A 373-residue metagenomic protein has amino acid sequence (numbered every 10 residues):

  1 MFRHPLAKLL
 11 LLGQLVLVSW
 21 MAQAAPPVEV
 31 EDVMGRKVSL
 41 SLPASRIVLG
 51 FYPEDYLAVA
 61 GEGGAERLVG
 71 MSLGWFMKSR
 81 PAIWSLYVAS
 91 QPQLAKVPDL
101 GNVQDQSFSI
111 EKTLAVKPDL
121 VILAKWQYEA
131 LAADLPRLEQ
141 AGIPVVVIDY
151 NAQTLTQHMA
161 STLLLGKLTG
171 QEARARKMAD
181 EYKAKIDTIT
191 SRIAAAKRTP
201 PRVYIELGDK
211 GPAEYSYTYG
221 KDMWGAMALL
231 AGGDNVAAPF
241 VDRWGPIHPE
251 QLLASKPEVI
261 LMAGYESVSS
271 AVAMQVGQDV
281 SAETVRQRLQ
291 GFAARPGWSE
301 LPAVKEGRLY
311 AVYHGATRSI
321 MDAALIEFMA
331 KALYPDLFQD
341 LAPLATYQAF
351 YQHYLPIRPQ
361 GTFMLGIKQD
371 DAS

Functional and structural regions predicted by a protein language model:
K8-S19: Bacterial N-terminal signal peptides
A22-V59, A173-E206, F338-S373: Bacterial Sec-exported substrate-binding components of ABC uptake systems
V33-G35, V97-S109, F240-H248: Short helix-initiation/N-cap motifs at beta->coil->alpha
L49-G50, D55-A115, L120-Q127, D134: A short, structured surface patch at a secondary-structure boundary
F76-A82, Q127-A133, I148-S161, A196-M223: Extracytoplasmic ligand-binding site segments that recognize negatively charged/polar headgroups
G101, Q153-K167, R176, D180 (+1 more regions): Structured C-terminal subdomain patch of bacterial secreted/periplasmic proteins
S216-R243: Alpha-helical, coiled-coil/dimerization segments enriched in small aliphatic residues
V236-E250, K256-V280: Pocket-lining segment of extracytoplasmic ligand-binding domains
